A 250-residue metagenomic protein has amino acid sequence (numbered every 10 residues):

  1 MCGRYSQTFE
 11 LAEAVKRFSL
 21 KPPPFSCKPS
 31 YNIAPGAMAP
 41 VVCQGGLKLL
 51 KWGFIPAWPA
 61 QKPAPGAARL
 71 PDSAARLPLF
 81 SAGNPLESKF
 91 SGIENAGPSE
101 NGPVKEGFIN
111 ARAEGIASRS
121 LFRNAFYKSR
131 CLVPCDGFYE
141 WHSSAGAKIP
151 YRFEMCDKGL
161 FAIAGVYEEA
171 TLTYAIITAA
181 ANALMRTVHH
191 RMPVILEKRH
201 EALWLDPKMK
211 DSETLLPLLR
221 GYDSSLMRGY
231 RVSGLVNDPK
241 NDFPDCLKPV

Functional and structural regions predicted by a protein language model:
M1-V250: Short linear sequence motif anchored by a di-proline
